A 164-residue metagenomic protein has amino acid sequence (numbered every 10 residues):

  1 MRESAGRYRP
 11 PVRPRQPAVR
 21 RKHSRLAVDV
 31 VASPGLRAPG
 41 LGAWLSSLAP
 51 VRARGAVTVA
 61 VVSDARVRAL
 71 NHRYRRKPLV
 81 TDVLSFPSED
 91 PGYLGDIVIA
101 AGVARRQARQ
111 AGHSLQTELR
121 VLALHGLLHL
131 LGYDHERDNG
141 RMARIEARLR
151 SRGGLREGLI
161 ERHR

Functional and structural regions predicted by a protein language model:
M1-L119, L128-R164: An acidic/histidine-cluster motif and surrounding catalytic segment that typifies divalent-metal-assisted enzyme active
